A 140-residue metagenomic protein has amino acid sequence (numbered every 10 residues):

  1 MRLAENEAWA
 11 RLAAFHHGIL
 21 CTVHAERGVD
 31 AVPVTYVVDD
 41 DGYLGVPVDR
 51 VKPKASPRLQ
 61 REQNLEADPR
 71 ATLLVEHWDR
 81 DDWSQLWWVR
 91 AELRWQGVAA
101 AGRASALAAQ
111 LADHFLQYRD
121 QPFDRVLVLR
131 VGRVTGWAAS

Functional and structural regions predicted by a protein language model:
M1-C21: Short, basic/aromatic recognition patches
R2-L3, W78-S140: Charged, gly/pro-rich active-site loop segments
A4-E7, A31-V32, R58-Q60, H114-F115: A generic local structural motif
A8, P57-N64, R103-L107, L111: Amphipathic alpha-helical interface surfaces
A13-F15, V29-A31, D39-D41, P57-Q60 (+3 more regions): Short connector loops at helix/strand junctions that flank enzyme active sites, especially segments positioning acidic
F15-P53, L73-V75: Short beta-strand segments
V46-D81: Helix-adjacent hinge/juxtasegments
